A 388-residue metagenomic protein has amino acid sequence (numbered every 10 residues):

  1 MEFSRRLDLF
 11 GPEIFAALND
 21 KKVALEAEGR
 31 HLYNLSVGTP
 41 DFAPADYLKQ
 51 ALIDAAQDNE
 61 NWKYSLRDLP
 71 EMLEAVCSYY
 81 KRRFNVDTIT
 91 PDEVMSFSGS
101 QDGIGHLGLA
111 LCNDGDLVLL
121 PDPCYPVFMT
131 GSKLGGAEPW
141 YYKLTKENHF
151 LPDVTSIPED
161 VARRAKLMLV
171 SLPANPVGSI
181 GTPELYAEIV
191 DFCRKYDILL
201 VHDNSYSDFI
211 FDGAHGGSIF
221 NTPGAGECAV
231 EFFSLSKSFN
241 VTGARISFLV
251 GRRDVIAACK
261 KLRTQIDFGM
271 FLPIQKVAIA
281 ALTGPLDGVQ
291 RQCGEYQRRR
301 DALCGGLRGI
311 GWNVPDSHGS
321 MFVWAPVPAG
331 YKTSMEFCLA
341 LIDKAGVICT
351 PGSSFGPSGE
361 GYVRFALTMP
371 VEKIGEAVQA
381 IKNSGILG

Functional and structural regions predicted by a protein language model:
E2-S4, D8-G99, H106, A281-G284 (+1 more regions): N-terminal small-domain helix-loop-helix segment of the aminotransferase-like
L25, G135, K195-Y196, I310 (+1 more regions): Helix C-cap/helix->beta junction micro-motif
P91, L109-V170, P183: PLP-dependent aminotransferase-like
D116, A137, K195-L199, G226-E227: A short helix->loop->beta-strand "cap" motif at the edges of active sites that frequently abuts
T145-G213: Active-site phosphate-binding strand-loop segment of PLP-dependent enzymes
T222, G226-Q297, D301, G305-G306 (+1 more regions): Conserved core segment of the aminotransferase class I/II
I279, E295-C304, V314-P326, G359: Conserved glycine-rich beta-strand-loop-beta hairpin in the small C-terminal domain of fold type I
A340-T350, F355-G388: PLP-dependent enzyme catalytic core of the Aspartate aminotransferase-like
